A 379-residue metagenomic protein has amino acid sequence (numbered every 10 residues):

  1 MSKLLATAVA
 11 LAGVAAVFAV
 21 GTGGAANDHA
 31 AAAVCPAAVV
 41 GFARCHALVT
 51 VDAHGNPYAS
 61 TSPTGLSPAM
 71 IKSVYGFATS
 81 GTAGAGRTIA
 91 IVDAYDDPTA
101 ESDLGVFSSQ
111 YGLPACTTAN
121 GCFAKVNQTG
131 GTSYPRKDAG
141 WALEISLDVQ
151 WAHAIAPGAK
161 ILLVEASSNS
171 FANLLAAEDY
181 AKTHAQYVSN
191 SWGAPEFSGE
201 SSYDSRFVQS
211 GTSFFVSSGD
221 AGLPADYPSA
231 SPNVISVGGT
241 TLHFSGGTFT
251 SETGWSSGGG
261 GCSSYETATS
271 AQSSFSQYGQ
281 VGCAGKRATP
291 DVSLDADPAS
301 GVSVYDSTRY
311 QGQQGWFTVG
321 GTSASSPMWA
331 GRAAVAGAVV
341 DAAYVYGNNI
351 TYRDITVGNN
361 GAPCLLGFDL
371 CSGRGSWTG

Functional and structural regions predicted by a protein language model:
M1-L11: N-terminal export and membrane-targeting signals
L5, V14-V34: C-terminal region of N-terminal signal peptides and the immediate post-cleavage residues of exported proteins
A26-G239, S263-G320, S326, G337-N348 (+3 more regions): Substrate-binding/charge-relay-adjacent region of secreted/lumenal peptidase catalytic domains
S236-E266: Polar, glycine-rich mid-to-C-terminal structural blocks that act as macromolecule-binding/assembly scaffolds
F244, T250, W329-V335, V339-G347 (+1 more regions): Predominantly extracellular beta-rich ligand-binding scaffolds that present long acidic/polar faces for carbohydrate
V357-F368: Short acidic, Pro/Gly- and aromatic-enriched capping/linker segments at domain boundaries
